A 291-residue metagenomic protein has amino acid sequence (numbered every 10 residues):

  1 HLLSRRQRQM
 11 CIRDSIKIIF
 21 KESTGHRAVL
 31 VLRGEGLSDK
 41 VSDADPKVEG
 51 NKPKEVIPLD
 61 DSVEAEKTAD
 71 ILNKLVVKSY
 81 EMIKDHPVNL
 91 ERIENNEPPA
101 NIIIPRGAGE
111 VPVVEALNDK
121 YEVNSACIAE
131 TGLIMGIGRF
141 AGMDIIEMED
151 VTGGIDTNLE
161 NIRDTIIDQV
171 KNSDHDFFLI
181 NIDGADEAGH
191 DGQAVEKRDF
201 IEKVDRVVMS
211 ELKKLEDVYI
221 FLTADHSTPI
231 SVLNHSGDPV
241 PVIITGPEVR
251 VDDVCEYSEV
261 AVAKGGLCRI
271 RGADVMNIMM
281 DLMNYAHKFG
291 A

Functional and structural regions predicted by a protein language model:
H1-I12: Single conserved hydrophobic/aromatic residue that forms the stacking wall/gate of nucleotide- or nucleobase-binding
S15-L37, E91-P99: Conserved functional hotspot residues or short segments at active or partner-binding sites across diverse domains
L37-A65, E122-C127, I243-P247: Acidic, His- and aromatic-enriched active-site or binding-groove loops in soluble protein domains that engage sugars
V56-N124: Loop-centered beta-sheet repeat module
I102-P105, E110-V195: Anion-binding catalytic surfaces of enzymes that hydrolyze or transfer phosphate/sulfate esters
V114-E115, G189-K197, T228-P239: Short glycine/threonine-rich loop-to-helix capping motif typified by GTGT followed within a few residues by an Asp-Pro
F200-D238: Metal-dependent active-site segment of extracytoplasmic phospho-/sulfohydrolases and closely related
C255-A291: Structural signal for terminal/edge beta-strands and the immediately following C-terminal loop/tail that closes
